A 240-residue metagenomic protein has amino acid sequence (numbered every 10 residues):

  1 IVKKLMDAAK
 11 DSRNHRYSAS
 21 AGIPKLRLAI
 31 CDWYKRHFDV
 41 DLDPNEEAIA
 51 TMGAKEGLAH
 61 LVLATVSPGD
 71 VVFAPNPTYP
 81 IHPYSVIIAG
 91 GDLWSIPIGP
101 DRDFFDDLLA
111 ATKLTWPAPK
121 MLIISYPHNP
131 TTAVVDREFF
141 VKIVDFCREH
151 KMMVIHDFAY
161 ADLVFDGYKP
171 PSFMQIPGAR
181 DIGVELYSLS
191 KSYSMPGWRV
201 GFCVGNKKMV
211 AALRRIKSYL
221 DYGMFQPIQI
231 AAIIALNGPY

Functional and structural regions predicted by a protein language model:
I1-G53, H60, A235-G238: N-terminal small-domain helix-loop-helix segment of the aminotransferase-like
K3, P44, A64-I124, R137: PLP-dependent aminotransferase-like
K10, V66, T115-W116, R148 (+1 more regions): Residue-level signal for alpha-helix termini/capping positions
D70, G91, E149-M153, A179-D181: A short helix->loop->beta-strand "cap" motif at the edges of active sites that frequently abuts
I98-D166: Active-site phosphate-binding strand-loop segment of PLP-dependent enzymes
Q175-Y240: Conserved core segment of the aminotransferase class I/II
